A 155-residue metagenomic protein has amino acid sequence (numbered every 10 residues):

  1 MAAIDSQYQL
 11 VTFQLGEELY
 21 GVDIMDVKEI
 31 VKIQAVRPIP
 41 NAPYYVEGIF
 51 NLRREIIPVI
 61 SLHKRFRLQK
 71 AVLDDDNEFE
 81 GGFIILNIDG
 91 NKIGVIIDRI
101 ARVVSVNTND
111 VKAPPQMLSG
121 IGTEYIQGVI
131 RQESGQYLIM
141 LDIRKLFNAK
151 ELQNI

Functional and structural regions predicted by a protein language model:
M1-I155: An acidic, low-aromatic, low-complexity terminal/linker signal
